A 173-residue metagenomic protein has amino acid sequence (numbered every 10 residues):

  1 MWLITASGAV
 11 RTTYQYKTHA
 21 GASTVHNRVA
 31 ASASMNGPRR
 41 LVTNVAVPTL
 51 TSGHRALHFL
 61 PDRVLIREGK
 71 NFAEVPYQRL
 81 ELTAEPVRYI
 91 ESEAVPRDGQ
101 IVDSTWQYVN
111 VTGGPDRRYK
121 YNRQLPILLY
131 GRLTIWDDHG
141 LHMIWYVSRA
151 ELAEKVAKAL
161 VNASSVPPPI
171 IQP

Functional and structural regions predicted by a protein language model:
M1-P173: A composition-biased, non-transmembrane "mature-region" signal
